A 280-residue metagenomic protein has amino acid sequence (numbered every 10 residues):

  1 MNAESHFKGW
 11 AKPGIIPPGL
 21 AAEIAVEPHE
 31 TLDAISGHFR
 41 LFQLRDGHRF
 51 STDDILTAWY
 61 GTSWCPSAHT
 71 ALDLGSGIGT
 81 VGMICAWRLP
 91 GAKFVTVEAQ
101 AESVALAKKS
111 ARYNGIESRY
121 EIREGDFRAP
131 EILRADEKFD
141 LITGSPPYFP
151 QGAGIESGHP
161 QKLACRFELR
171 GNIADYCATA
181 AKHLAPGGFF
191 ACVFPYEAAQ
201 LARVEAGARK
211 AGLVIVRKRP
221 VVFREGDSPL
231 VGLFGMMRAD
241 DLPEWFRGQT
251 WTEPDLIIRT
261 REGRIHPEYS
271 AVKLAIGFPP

Functional and structural regions predicted by a protein language model:
M1-H29: N-terminal auxiliary segments of SAM/dcSAM-dependent transferases
E23-T70, S76-W87, G235, G248-W251 (+1 more regions): SAM-dependent Rossmann-like transferase core, predominantly class I methyltransferases with a strong bias toward
F42, V95, E121-R123, V216-R219: General small-molecule cofactor/ligand-binding pocket signal
T57, S145, Y176, M236: Residue-level signal for inorganic ion chemistry
W59-G144, P150-I155: Conserved SAM/SAH cofactor-binding pocket of Class I
P146-Y176: Mobile active-site "lid"/loop adjacent to the S-adenosyl-L-methionine
L169-E225, P229: Conserved Class I SAM-dependent methyltransferase catalytic core
S228-P280: SAM/dcSAM-binding transferase cores
